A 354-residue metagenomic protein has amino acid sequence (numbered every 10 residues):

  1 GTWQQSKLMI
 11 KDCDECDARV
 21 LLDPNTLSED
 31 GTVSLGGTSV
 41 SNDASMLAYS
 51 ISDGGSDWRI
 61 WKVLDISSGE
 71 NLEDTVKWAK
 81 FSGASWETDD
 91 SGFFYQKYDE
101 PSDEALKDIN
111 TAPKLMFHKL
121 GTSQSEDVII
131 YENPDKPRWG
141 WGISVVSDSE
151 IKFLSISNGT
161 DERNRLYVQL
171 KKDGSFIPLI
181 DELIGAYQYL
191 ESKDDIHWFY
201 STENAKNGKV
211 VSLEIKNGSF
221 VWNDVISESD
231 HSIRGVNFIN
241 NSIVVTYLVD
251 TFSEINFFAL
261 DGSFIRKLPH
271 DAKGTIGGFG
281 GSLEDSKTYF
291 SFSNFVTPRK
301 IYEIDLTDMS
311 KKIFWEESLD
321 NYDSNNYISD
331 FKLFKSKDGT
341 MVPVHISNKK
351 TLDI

Functional and structural regions predicted by a protein language model:
G1-I354: Peripheral, non-catalytic segments that deliver or gate enzyme domains
